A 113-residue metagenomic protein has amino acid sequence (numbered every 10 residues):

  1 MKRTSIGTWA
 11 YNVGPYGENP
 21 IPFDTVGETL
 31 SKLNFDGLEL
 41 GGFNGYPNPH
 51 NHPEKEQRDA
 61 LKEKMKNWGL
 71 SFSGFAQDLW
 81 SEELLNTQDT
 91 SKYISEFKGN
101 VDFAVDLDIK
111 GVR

Functional and structural regions predicted by a protein language model:
M1-G111: N-terminal pre-domain/capping segments
